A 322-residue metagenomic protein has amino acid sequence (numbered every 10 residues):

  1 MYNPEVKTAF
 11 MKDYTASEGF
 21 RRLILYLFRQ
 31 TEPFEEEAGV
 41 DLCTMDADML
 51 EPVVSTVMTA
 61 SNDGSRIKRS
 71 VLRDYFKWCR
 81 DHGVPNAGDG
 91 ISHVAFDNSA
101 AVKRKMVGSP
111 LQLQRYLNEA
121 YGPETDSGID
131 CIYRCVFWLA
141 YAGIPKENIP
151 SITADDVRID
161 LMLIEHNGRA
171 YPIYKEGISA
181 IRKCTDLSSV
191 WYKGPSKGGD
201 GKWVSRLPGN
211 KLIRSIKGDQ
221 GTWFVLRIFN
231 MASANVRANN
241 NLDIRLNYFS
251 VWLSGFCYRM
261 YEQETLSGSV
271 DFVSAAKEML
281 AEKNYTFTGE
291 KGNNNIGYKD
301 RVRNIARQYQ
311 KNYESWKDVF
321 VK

Functional and structural regions predicted by a protein language model:
E5-V102: N-terminal core-binding DNA-recognition domain of tyrosine recombinases/integrases
T59, E119-D126, T153-I164: Solenoid-like repeat scaffolds
S99-Y116, R169-S179: DNA breakage-rejoining catalytic core of tyrosine-based enzymes
R115-K146: Basic, Lys/Arg- and aromatic-enriched nucleic-acid-binding interface segment
W138-S151, E262-L266: A short, glycine-centered helix-capping/turn motif at helix boundaries that positions DNA-contacting or catalytic
S151-T185: Conserved tyrosine-mediated DNA breakage-rejoining catalytic core shared by Y-recombinases
I181-D243: Active-site/catalytic core of tyrosine-dependent DNA strand-transfer enzymes
N230-K322: Short, basic (Lys/Arg/His-rich) helix/loop patches that form interaction surfaces in the mid-to-C-terminal regions
